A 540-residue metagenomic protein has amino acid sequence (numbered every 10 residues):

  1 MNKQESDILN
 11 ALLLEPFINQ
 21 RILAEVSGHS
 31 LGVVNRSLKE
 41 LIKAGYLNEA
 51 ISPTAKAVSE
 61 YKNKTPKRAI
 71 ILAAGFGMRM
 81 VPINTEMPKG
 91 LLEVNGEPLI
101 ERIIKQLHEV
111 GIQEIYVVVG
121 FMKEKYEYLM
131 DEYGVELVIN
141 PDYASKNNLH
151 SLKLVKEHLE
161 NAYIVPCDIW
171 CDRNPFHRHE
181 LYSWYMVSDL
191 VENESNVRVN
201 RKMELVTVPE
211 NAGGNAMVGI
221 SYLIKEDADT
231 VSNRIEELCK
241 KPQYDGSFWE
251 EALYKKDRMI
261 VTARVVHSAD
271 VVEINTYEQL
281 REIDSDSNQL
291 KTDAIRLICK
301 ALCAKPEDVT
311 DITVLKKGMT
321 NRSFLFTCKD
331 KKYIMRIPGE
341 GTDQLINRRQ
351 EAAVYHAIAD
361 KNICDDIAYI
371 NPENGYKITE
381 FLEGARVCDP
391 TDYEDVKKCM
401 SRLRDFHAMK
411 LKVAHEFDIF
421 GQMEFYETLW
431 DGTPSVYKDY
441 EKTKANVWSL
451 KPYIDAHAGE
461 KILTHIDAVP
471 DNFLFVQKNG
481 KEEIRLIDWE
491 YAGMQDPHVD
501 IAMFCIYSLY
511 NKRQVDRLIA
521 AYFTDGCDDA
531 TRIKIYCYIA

Functional and structural regions predicted by a protein language model:
L9-L14, Q20-I22, V26-S27, K56-K123: N-terminal glycine-rich phosphate-binding loop and ensuing alpha1 helix
L13-P16, I51-A69, A216-A301: Conserved alpha/beta core of the MobA/IspD/sugar-nucleotide pyrophosphorylase nucleotidyltransferase superfamily
N19, D172-F248: Conserved core of the sugar-phosphate nucleotidyltransferase
Y126-N196: Conserved beta-loop-beta/alpha segment of the NTase-like Rossmann-fold superfamily that binds/positions NTPs
K256-D257, T276, Y522-A540: Helix-rich C-terminal or lid/interface subdomains of diverse kinases
D293-D311, L411-I466, P470, V476-K478 (+1 more regions): An alpha-helical support segment within catalytic cores of ATP-dependent transferases
T313-F420, P434-E441: ATP-binding pocket architecture of kinase catalytic cores
H498-D528: Active-site activation/catalytic loop segments of kinase-like enzymes and analogous catalytic loops in related
